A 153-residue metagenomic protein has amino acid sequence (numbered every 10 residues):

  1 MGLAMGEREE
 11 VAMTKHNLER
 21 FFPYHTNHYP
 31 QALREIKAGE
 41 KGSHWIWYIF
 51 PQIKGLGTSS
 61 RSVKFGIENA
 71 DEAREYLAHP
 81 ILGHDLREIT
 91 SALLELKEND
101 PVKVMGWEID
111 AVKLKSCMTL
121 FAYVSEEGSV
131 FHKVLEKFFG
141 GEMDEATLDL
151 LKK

Functional and structural regions predicted by a protein language model:
M1-A12: Short, Lys/Arg-enriched N-terminal segments with co-localized hydrophobic residues within the first ~10-30 amino acids
T14-Q31: Short, conserved active-site entrance elements at the starts or edges of catalytic domains
L33, R74, M118-T119, E136: Amphipathic alpha-helical segments within well-ordered protein domains
E35-A70: Hydrophobic/aromatic-rich, well-ordered segments within soluble, folded domains that form packed cores
K41-Y48, D85, D110-C117, V130 (+1 more regions): Residue-level detector of well-ordered alpha-helical segments, enriched for hydrophobic/aromatic packing positions
G55-R61, A122-H132: Short helix-capping/linker segments at secondary-structure and domain boundaries
E75-F121: Mid-chain, well-packed structural core segment of small domains
E126-K153: Charged phosphate-binding loop/patch that engages nucleotide di/tri-phosphates or the phosphate backbone of nucleic
